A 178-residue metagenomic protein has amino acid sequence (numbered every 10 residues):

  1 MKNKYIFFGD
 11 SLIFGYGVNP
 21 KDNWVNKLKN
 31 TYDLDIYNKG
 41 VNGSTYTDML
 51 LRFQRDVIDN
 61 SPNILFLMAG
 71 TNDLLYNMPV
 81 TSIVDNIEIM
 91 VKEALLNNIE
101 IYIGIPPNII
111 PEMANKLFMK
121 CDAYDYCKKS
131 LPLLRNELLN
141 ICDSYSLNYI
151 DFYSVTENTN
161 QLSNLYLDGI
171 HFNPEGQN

Functional and structural regions predicted by a protein language model:
M1-D48, R52-S61, F172: Serine-esterase "nucleophile elbow" of acetyl-processing enzymes
T31, L51-N178: Alpha-helical cap/lid subdomain in secreted, periplasmic, or secretory-pathway luminal O-acyl-processing enzymes
